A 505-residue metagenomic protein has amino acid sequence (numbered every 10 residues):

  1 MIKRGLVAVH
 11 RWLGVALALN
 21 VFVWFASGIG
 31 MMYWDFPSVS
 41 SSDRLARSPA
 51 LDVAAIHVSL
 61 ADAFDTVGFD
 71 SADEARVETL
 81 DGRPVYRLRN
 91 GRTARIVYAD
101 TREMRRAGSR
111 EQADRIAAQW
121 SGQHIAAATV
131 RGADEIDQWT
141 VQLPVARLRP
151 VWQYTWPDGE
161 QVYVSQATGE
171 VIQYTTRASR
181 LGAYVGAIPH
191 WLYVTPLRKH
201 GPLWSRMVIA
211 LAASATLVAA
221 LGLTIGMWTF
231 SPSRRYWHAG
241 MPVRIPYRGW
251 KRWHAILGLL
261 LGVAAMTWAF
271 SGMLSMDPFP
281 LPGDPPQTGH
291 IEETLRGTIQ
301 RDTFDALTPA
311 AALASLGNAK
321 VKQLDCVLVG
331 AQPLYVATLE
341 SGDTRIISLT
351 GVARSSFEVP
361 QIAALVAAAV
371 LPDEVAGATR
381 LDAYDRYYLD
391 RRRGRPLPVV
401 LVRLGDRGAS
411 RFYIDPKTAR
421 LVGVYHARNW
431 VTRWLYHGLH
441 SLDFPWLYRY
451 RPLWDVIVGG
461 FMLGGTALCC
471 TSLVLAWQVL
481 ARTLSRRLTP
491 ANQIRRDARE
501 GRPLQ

Functional and structural regions predicted by a protein language model:
M1-Q505: Conserved histidines in hydrophobic membrane contexts and catalytic metal-binding motifs
